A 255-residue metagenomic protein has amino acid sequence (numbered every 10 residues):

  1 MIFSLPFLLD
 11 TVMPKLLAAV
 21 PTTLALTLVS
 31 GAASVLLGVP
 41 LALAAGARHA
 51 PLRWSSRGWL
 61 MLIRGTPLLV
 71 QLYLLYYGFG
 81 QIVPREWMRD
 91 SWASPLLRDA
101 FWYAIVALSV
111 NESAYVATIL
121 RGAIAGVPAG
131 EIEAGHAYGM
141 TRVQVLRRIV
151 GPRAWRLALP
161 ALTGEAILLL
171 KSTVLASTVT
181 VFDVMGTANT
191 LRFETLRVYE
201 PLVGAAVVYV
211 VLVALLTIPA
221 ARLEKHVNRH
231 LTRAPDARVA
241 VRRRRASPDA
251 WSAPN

Functional and structural regions predicted by a protein language model:
M1-N255: Transmembrane alpha-helices and adjacent helix-loop boundaries
